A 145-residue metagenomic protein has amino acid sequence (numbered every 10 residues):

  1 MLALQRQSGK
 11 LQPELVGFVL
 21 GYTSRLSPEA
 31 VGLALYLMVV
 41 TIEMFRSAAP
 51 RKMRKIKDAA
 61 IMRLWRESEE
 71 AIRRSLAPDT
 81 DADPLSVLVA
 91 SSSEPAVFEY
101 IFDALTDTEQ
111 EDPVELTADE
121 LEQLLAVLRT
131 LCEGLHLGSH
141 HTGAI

Functional and structural regions predicted by a protein language model:
M1-I145: Long compositionally biased, domain-poor regions of proteins
